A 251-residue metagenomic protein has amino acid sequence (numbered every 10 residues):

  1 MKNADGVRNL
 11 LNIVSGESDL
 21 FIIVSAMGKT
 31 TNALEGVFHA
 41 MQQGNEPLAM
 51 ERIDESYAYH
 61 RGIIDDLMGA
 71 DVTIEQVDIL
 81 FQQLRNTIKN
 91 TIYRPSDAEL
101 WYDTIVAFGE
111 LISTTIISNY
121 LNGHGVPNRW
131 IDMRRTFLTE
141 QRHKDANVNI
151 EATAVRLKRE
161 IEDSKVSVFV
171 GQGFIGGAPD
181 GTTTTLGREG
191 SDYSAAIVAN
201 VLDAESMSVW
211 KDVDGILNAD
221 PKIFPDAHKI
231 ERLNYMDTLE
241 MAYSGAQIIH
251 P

Functional and structural regions predicted by a protein language model:
M1-P251: Nucleotide/pyrophosphate-binding catalytic subdomain
